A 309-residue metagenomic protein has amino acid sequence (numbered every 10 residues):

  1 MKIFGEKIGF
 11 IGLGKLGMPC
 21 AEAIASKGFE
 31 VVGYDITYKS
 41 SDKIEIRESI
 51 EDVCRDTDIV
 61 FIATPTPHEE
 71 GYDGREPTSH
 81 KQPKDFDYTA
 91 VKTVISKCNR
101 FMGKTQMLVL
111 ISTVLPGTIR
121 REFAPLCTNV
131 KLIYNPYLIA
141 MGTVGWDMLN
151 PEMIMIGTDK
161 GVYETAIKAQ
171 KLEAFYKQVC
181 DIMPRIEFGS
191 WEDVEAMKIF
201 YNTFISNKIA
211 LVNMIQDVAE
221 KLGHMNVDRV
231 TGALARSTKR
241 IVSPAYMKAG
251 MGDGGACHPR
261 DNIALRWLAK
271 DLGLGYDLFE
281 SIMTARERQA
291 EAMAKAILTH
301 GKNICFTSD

Functional and structural regions predicted by a protein language model:
M1-R55, C305-T307: NAD(P)+-binding Rossmann beta1-loop-alpha1 motif at the extreme N-terminus of oxidoreductases
K2-K7, I209, N213, E220-D309: NAD(P)-dependent Rossmann-like dehydrogenase/reductase catalytic/cofactor-binding core
G28, D56-T57, T105, P151-E152 (+2 more regions): Short, well-ordered alpha-helix to beta-strand connector turns
T37, F101, R121-N135, I139-V242 (+1 more regions): Internal alpha-helical scaffold of NAD(P)-dependent oxidoreductase catalytic cores
I59, H68-V144: Rossmann-like NAD(P)(H) cofactor-binding subdomain of soluble oxidoreductases
F61-A63, M155, C305: Structural motif
I62-T64, S112, T158-D159: Glycine-rich, N-terminal phosphate-binding loop of Rossmann-like dinucleotide-binding domains
